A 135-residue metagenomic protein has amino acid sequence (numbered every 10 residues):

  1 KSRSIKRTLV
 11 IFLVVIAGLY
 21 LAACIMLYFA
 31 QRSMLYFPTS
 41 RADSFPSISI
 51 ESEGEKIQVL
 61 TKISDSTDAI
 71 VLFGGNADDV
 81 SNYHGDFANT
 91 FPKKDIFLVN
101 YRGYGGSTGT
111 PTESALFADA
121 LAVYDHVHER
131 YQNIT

Functional and structural regions predicted by a protein language model:
K1-S49: N-terminal membrane-anchoring alpha-helices
L27, R41-S44, E51, D65 (+2 more regions): A generic structural signal for short, solvent-exposed coil/turn residues that cap or connect secondary-structure
S52-K56: Glycine-centered tight beta-turn/hairpin loop motif at sheet-sheet or coil-to-beta transitions
I57-R130: Membrane-embedded segments
Y131-T135: Alpha/beta-hydrolase fold nucleophile elbow
